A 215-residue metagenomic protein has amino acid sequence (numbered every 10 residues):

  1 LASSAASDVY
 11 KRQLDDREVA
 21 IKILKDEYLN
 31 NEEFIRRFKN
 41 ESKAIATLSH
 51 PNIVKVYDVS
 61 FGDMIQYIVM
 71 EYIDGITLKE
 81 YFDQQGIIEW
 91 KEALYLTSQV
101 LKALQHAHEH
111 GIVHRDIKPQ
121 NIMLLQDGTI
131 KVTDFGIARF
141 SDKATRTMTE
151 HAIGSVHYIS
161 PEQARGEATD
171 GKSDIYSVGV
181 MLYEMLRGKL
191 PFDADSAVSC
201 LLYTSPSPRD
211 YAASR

Functional and structural regions predicted by a protein language model:
L1-A6, Y10, Y203-R215: Single conserved hydrophobic/aromatic residue that forms the stacking wall/gate of nucleotide- or nucleobase-binding
K25-T47: AlphaC helix of the eukaryotic protein kinase fold
V59: Activation-segment/catalytic-loop signature of the eukaryotic protein kinase fold
D63-T77, Y81: Conserved short submotifs of the Hanks-type protein kinase catalytic core that shape the nucleotide-binding pocket
L96-T97: Activation segment signature within eukaryotic-like protein kinase domains
L101-I112: Protein kinase catalytic-loop region centered on the HRD/HxD motif
R187-L190: Structural helix C-cap motif within protein kinase domains
